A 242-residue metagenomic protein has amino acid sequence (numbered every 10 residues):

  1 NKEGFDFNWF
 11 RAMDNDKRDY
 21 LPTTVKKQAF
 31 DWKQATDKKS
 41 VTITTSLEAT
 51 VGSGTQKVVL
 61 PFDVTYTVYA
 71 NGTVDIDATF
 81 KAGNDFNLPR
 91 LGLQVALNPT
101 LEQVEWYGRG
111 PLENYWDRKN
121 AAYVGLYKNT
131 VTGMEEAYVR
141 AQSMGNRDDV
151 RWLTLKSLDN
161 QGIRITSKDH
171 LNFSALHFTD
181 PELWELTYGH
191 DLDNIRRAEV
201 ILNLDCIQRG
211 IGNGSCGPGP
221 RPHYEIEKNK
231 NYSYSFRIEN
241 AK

Functional and structural regions predicted by a protein language model:
N1-K242: Beta-strand/loop-rich accessory regions of lumenal/periplasmic or secreted enzymes, predominantly carbohydrate-active
